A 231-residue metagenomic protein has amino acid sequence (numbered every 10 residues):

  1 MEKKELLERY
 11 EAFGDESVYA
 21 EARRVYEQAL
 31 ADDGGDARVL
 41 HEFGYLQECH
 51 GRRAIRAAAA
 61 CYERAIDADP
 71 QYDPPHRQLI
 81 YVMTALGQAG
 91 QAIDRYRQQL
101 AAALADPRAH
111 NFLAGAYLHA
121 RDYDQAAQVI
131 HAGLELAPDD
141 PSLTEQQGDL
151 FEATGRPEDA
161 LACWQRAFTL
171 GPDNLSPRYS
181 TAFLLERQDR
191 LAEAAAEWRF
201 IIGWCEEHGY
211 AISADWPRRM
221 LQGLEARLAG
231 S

Functional and structural regions predicted by a protein language model:
M1-K3, A195-S231: Terminal, low-structured helical/coil segments at or just beyond the last alpha-helical repeat
Y10-E16, G44, E48-R52, G87 (+4 more regions): Short coil/turn linking the two alpha-helices of tandem helical-hairpin repeats
G14-E27, H50-R64, L86-Q98, A120-A132 (+2 more regions): Structural signature of tandem alpha-helical TPR/SEL1-like repeats, specifically the intra-repeat loop/turn
T169, L175, Y179, F183-G209: TPR/TPR-like (Sel1-like) alpha-helical repeat modules
